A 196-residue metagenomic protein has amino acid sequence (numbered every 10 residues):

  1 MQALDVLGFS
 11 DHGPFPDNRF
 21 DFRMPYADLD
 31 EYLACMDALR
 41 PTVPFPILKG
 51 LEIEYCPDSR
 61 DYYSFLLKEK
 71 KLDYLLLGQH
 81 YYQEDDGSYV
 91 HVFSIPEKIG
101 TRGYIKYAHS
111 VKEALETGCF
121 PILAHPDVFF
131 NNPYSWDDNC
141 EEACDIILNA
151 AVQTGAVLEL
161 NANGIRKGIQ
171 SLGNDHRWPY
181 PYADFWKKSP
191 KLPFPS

Functional and structural regions predicted by a protein language model:
M1, K191-S196: Short, compositionally biased segments
M1-I105, H109: A metal-dependent hydrolase metal-coordination microenvironment
L76-Y82, G87-P193: Domain-core and long-helix interface of multi-subunit machines
